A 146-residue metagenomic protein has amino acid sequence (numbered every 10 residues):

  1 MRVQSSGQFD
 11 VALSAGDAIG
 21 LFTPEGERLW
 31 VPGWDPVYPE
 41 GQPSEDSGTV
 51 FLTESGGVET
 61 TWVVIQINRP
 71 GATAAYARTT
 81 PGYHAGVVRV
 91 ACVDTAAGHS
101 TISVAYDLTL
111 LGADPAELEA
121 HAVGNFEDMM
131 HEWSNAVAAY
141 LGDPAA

Functional and structural regions predicted by a protein language model:
M1-P43: Hydrophobic ligand-binding cavity/cleft-lining segments
R2-D10, V50, E59, V87 (+1 more regions): Intrinsic-disorder/low-complexity, polar/charged segments enriched in Ser/Thr/Lys/Arg/Asp/Glu/Gln
G20-R28, R69, N135, A139-D143: Short, intrinsically disordered, mixed-charge
L29, S55-T101, D107-T109, A139: Hydrophobic-ligand binding "helix-grip"
D35-V37, G82, Y140, P144: Residue-level signal for alpha-helical context at structural boundaries
E45-F51: Short coil-to-beta transition motif at edge beta-strands of beta-rich domains
D107-A146: A conserved amphipathic terminal alpha-helix motif
